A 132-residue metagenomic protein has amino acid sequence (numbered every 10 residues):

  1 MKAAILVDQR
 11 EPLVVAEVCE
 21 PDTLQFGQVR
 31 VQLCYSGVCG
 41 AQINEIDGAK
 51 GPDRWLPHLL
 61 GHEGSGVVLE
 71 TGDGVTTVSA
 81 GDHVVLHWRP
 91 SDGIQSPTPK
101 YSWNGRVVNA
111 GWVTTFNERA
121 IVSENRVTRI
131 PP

Functional and structural regions predicted by a protein language model:
M1-K2: Extreme N-terminal starter segment of soluble prokaryotic enzymes
I5-D8, D47, V68: Residue-level signal for short segments within beta-strands and strand-turn junctions of well-structured beta-sheet
R10-V15, G40-Q42: Short N-terminal binding/cap micro-motifs at the start of the first secondary-structure element
P21-S36, A49-I94, V108-G111, R126 (+1 more regions): Glycine-rich beta-strand-centered segment in the early N-terminal region that forms part of a ligand/cofactor-binding
G40-D47, Q95: Cytochrome P450 core scaffold surrounding the K-helix E-X-X-R motif and the conserved "meander" helix-loop region
G48, K100-N104: Short Pro/Gly-enriched beta-strand edge/turn motifs at strand-loop
W103-R119: Short peripheral tails and domain-boundary helices/loops at the edges of structured domains
R119-R126: A short glycine-rich beta-alpha junction/loop motif
